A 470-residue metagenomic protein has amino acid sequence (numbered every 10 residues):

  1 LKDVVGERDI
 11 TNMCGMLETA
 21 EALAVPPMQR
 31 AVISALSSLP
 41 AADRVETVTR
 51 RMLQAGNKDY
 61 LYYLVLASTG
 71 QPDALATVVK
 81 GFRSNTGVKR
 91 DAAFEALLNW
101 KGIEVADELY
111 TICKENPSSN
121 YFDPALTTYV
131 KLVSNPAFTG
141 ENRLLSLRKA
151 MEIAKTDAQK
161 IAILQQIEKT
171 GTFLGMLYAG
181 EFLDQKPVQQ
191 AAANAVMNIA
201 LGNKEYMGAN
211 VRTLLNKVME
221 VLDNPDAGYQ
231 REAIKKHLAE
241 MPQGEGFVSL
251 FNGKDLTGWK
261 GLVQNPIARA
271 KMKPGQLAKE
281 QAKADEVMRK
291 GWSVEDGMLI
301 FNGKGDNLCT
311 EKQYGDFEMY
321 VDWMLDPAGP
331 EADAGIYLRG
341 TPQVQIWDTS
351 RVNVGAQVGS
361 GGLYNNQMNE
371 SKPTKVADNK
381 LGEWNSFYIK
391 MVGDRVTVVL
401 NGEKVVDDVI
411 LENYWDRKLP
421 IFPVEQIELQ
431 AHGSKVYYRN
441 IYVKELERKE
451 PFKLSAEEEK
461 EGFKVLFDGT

Functional and structural regions predicted by a protein language model:
L1-D3, A31-S38, R51, V65-S68 (+11 more regions): Core register positions within helices of long alpha-helical scaffolds
V5-E18, L39-L53, Y60, Q71-R83 (+6 more regions): Amphipathic alpha-helical scaffolding segments comprising HEAT/armadillo-like alpha-solenoid repeats
A20-E21, V25, A55-G56, N85-T86 (+4 more regions): Short inter-helical turns and helix N-cap capping residues of alpha-solenoid HEAT/ARM repeat scaffolds
E21-S38, L61, T77, P117-N135 (+3 more regions): Beta-propeller blade termini and top-face loops
V25, Q29, D59, L75 (+6 more regions): Residue-level detector of extended alpha-helical repeat arrays and alpha-solenoid scaffolds
N99, K155-K160, M176, N198 (+1 more regions): Alpha-helical scaffold domains
E220, Y229-T470: Carbohydrate-interacting regions of secretory-pathway proteins
